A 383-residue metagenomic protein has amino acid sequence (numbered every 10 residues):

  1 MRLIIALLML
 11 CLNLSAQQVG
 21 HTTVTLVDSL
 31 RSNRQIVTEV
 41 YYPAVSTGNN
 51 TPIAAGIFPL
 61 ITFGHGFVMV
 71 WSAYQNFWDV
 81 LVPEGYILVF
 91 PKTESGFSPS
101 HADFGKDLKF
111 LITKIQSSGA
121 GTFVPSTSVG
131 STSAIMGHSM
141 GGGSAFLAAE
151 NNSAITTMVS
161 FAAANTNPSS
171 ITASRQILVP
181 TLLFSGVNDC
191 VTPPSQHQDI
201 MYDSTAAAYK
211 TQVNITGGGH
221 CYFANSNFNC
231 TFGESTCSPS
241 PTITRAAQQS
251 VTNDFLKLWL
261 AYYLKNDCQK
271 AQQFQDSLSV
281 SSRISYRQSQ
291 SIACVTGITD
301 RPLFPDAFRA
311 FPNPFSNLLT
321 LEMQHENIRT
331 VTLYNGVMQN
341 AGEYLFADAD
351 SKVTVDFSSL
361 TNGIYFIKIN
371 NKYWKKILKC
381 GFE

Functional and structural regions predicted by a protein language model:
Q17-G56: N-terminal cap/lid segment of alpha/beta-hydrolase-fold proteins
N49-G56, A102-M140: Gly/Ser-rich "nucleophile elbow"/oxyanion-hole loop immediately N-terminal to the catalytic nucleophile in hydrolases
F58, H65-M69: Active-site glycine-rich loops that stabilize anionic/oxyanionic intermediates across multiple enzyme folds
S72-P91: Short amphipathic alpha-helix adjacent to the substrate-entry channel of hydrolases
Q116, G142-N152: Short glycine-enriched nucleophile-adjacent loop and the immediately C-terminal alpha-helix near the catalytic center
Q176-S250: Active-site-adjacent alpha-helix of alpha/beta-hydrolase-fold enzymes
G217-G219, S226-I298: Alpha/beta-hydrolase-fold serine-hydrolase catalytic core, especially in secreted/extracellular enzymes
R301-E383: C-terminal outer-membrane/trafficking sorting elements
